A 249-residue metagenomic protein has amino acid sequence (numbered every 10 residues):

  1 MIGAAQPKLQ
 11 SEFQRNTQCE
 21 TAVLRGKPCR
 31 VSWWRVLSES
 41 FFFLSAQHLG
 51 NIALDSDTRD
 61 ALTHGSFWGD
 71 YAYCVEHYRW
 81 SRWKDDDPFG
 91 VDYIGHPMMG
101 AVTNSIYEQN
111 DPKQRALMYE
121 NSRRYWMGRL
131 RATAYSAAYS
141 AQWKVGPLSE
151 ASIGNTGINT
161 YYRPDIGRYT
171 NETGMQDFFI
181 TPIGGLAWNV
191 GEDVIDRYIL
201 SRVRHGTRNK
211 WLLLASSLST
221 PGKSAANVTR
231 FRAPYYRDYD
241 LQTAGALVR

Functional and structural regions predicted by a protein language model:
M1-A132, L213, K223-R249: N-terminal targeting leaders of membrane proteins
L37-G50, M98, V102, A134-Q142 (+3 more regions): Membrane-active amphipathic alpha-helices enriched in small hydrophobic residues
L49-T58, Q109, R115, V145-T156 (+1 more regions): Short hydrophobic alpha-helical membrane-entry/anchor segments
R123-G157: Small-polar-interrupted transmembrane alpha-helices in polytopic inner-membrane proteins
V145-I180: Interfacial helix-loop-helix junctions of multi-pass membrane proteins
G174-R249: Primarily interfacial, aromatic-capped hydrophobic alpha-helices that serve as membrane anchors
